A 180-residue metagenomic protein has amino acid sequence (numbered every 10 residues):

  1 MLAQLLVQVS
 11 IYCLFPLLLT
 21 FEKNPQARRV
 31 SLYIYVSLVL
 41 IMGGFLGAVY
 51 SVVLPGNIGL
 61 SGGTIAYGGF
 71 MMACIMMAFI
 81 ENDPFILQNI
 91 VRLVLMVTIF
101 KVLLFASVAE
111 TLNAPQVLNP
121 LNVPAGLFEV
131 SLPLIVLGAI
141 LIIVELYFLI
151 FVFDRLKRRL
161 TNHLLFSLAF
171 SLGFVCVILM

Functional and structural regions predicted by a protein language model:
M1-Y12: Hydrophobic transmembrane alpha-helical segments in integral membrane proteins
P16, I143-T161: Alpha-helical transmembrane segments in multipass membrane proteins, preferentially the mid-helix core
T20-L32, F79-I90, R155-L164: Membrane-interface helix-boundary motifs at transmembrane edges
Y33-V52, A66-Y67: A generic, lipid-embedded transmembrane alpha helix
F45-G56, A106-A114: Transmembrane alpha-helix boundary signature
Y67-L95, A114: Internal transmembrane alpha-helix with an interfacial aromatic "cap," most often the third helix
S107-P133: Membrane-interface interhelical connector segments
S131, I135, A139, I143 (+1 more regions): Internal alpha-helical transmembrane segments of multi-pass membrane proteins
